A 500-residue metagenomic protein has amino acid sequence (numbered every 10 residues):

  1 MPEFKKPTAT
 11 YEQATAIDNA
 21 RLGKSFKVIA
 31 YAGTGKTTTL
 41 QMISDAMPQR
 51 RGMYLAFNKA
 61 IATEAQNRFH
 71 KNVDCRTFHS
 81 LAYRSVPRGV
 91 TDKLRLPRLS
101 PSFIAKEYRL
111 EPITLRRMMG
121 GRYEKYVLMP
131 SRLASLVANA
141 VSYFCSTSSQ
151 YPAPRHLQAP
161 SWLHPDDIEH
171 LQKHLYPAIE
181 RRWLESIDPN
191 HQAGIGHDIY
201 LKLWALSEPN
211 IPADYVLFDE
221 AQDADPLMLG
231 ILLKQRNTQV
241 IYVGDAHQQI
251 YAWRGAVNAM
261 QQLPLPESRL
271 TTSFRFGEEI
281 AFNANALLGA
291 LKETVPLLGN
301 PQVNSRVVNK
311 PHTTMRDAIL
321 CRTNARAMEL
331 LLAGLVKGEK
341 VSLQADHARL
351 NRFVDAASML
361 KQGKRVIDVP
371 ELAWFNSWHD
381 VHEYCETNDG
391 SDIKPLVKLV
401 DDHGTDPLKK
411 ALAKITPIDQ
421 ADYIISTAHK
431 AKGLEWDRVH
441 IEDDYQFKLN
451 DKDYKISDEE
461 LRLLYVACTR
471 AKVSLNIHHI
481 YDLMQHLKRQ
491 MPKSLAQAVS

Functional and structural regions predicted by a protein language model:
M1-K93, N285: P-loop NTPase Walker
T10-I17, S25, L171-V257, G433: Conserved helicase NTPase motor core
I29-T34, T38-L40, F57-A60, H79 (+11 more regions): Conserved helicase motor core of SF1/SF2 NTP-dependent helicases
Q49-R50, R236-V240, A471-V473: A short helix->loop->beta-strand "cap" motif at the edges of active sites that frequently abuts
M53, F69-T77, V90, T238 (+4 more regions): Active-site regions of enzymes building and remodeling cell-envelope glycoconjugates
K59-A138, L335-G338, S342-R349: Conserved P-loop NTPase-based nucleic-acid remodeling module centered on helicase motor cores
R95-D198, V369-S391: Coupling/switch/interface segments within P-loop NTPase motor domains and analogous charged loops in nucleic-acid
S358-H478, D482, H486: Conserved helicase C-terminal RecA-like lobe
